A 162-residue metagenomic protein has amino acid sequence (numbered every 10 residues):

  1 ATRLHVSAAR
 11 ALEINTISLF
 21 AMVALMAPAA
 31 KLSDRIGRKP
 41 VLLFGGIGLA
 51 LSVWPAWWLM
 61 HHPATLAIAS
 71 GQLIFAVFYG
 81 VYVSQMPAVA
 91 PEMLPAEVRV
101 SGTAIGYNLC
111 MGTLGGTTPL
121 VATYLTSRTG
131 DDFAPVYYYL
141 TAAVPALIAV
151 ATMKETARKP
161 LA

Functional and structural regions predicted by a protein language model:
A1-R10, T126: Short amphipathic helix-loop junctions that connect adjacent transmembrane helices in Major Facilitator Superfamily/SLC
R35-G46: Cytoplasmic membrane-interface "Motif A"-like loop-to-helix N-cap segments of 12-TM Major Facilitator Superfamily
I47-P63: C-terminal ends and interior cores of transmembrane alpha-helices in multi-pass membrane transporters/permeases
T65-V81: Hydrophobic core of transmembrane alpha-helices in multi-pass small-molecule transporters, especially MFS/SLC-type
V81-L94: Intracellular juxtamembrane helix-capping segments at the cytosolic ends of symmetry-related transmembrane helices
V89, T141-A162: Multi-pass alpha-helical transporter architecture, strongest for 12-TM Major Facilitator/SLC carriers used
E97-R128: A late C-terminal transmembrane helix in Major Facilitator Superfamily
A122-T141: A membrane-interface helix-boundary motif in multi-pass transporters
